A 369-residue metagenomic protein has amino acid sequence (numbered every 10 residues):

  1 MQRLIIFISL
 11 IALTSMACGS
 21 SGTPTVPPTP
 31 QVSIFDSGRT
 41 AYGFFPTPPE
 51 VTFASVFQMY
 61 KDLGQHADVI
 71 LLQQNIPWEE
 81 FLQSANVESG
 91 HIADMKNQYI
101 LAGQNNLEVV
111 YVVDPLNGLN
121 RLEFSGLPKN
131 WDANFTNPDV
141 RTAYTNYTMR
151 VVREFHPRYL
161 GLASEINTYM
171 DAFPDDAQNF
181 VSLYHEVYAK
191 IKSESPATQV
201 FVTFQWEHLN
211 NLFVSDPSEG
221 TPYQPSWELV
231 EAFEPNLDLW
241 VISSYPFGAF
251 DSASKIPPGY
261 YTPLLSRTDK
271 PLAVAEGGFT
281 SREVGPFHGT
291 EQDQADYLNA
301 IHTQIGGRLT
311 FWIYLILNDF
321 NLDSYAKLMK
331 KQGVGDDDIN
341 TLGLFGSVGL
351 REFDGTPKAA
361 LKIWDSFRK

Functional and structural regions predicted by a protein language model:
T14-A17: C-terminal motif of bacterial Sec signal peptides marking the signal peptidase cleavage site
P28-T142, G161, E165-N167, V241 (+2 more regions): N-terminal substrate-binding region of glycoside hydrolase catalytic domains
P30-R39, V284-D296, R308, I313-K369: Aromatic-rich peripheral "rim/lid" segments of glycoside hydrolase catalytic domains that contact and position glycan
V51-Y60, A93-N97, Y144-T148, N210-E231 (+2 more regions): Alpha-helical scaffolding within the catalytic cores of extracellular/periplasmic polymer-degrading hydrolases
I70-Q74, F155-R158, L162-S164, V202-F204 (+2 more regions): Aromatic- and acid-rich polysaccharide-binding/catalytic face of secreted or lumenal carbohydrate-active enzymes
T145-A177, F201-T203, W312: Active-site groove signature of glycoside hydrolases
G161-S164, F180-P222, K270-R282, L309-D319: Aromatic-lined carbohydrate-recognition surfaces of secreted/lumenal glycan-active proteins
S254-I313: Catalytic-core region of carbohydrate-active enzymes that cleave or remodel glycosidic bonds
